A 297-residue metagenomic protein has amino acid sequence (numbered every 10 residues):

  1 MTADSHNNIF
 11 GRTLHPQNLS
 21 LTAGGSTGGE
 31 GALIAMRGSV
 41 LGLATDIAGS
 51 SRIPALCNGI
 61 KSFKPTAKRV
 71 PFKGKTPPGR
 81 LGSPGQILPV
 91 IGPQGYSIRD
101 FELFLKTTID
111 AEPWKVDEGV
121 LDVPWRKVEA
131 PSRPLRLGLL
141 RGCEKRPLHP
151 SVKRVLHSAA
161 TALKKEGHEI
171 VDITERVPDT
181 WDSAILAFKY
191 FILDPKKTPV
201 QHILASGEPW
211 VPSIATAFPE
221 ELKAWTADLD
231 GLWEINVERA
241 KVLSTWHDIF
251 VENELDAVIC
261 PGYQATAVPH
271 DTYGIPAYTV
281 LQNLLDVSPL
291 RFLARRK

Functional and structural regions predicted by a protein language model:
M1-T108, L285-L293: Short glycine/serine-rich loop segments
T107-L285, L293-K297: Amidase signature
